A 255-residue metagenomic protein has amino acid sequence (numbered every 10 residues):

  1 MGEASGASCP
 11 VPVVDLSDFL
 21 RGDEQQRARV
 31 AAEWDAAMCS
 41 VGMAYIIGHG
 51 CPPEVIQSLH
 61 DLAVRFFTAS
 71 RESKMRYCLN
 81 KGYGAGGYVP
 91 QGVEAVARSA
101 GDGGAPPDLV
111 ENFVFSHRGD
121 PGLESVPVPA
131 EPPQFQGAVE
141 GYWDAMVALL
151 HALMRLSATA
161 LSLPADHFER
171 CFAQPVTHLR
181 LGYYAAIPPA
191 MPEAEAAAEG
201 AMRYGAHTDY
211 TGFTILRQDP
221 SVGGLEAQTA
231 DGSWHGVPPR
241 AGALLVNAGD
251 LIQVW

Functional and structural regions predicted by a protein language model:
M1-W255: Peripheral, non-catalytic segments flanking oxidoreductase cores
